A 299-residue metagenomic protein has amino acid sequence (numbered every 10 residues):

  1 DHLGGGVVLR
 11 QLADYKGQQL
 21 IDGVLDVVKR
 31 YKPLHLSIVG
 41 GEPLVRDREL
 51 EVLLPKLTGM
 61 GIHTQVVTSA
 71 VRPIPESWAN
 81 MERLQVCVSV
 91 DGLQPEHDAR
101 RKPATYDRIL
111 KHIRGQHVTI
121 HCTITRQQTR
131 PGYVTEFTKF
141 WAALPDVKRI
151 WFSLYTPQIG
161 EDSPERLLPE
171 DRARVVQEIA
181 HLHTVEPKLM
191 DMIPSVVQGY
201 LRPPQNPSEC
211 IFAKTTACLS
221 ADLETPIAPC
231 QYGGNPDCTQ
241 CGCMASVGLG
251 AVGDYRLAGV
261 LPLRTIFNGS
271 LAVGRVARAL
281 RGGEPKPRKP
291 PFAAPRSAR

Functional and structural regions predicted by a protein language model:
D1-S77: Conserved alpha-helical substructure of the radical SAM core
V7-V8, M60, R83-A217, P229 (+1 more regions): Radical SAM enzyme [4Fe-4S]-AdoMet core and its adjacent flexible, acidic and glycine-rich loops/tails across
Y31, M81-E82, P145, P236: Structured loop/turn residues at beta-strand edges in well-structured enzyme cores
V45, P73, P95-E96, G250: Short glycine-rich, flexible loops that bind phosphorylated cofactors or substrates
V45-R46, R126-R130, G234: Alpha-helix N-cap/loop-to-helix initiation residues
V71, L93, G234: A generic "binding-loop/recognition-motif" signal
P207, T215-R299: Flexible mid-to-C-terminal extensions adjoining Fe-S/redox cofactors in radical SAM and related proteins
